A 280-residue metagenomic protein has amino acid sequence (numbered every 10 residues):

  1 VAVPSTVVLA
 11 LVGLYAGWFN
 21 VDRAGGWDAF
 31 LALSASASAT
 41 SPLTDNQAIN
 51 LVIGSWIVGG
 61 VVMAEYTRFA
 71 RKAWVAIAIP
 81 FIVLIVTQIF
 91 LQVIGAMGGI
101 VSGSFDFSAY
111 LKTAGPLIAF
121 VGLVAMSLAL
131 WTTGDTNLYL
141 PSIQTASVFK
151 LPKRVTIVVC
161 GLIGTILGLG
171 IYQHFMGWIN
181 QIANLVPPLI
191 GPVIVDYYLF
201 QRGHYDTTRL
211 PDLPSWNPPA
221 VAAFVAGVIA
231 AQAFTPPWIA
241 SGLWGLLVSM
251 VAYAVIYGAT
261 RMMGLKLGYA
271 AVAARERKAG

Functional and structural regions predicted by a protein language model:
V1-D22, I77-L84, I179-G191, L243-V251: Membrane-interface loop-to-helix entry segments
V1-P4, F107-V121, Q144-T156, G170-V193 (+1 more regions): Transmembrane helix-loop boundary segments of multi-pass membrane transporters
V1-P4, G191-G280: C-terminal membrane-solvent junction of multi-pass transporters and transport-like membrane proteins
V1-T6, V58-V86, F90, F105-A109 (+1 more regions): Hydrophobic, small-residue-rich membrane helices and short re-entrant helix-turn-helix hairpins that build
S5-F19, S55-W56, I77-S102, I157-L167: Selective recognition of specific alpha-helical transmembrane segments in multi-pass small-molecule
V7-S34, D45-A48, I53-S55, G95-G99 (+1 more regions): Hydrophobic alpha-helical segments and their helix-loop junctions in multi-pass secondary transporters
W18-F30, I94-F107, W131-Y139, I163-Q181 (+3 more regions): Transmembrane helix-loop junctions in multi-pass membrane proteins
S38-I49, A114-A129, L162: Select transmembrane alpha-helical segments in multipass membrane proteins
